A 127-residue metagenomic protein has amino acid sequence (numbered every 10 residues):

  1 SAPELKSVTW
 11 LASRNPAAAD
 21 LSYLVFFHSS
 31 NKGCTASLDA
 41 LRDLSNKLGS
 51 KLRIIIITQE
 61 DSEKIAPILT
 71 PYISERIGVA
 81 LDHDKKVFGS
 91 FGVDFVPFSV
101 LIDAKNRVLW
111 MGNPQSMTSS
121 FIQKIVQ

Functional and structural regions predicted by a protein language model:
S1-N15: N-terminal "domain-start" segment that seeds a small globular fold
S7-T9, I77-H83: Short acidic-hydrophobic, aromatic-tinged amphipathic segments that line or gate anion-handling sites
A12-S37, L41: Short active-site neighborhood of thiol/selenol oxidoreductases, capturing the structured segment around
A18-S22, S50-R53, R76-I77, A104: Loop/turn elements at helix/coil->beta-strand transitions in domains of secreted/extracellular proteins
V25, I54-I56, L101: Structural beta-sheet core signal
F26-S30, T58-E60, N113: Structural motif
G33-Y72, D84-G89: Structural microenvironment flanking redox-active thiols in thiol-disulfide oxidoreductases
T70-E75, H83-V126: Thiol/disulfide oxidoreductase modules built on the thioredoxin-like
